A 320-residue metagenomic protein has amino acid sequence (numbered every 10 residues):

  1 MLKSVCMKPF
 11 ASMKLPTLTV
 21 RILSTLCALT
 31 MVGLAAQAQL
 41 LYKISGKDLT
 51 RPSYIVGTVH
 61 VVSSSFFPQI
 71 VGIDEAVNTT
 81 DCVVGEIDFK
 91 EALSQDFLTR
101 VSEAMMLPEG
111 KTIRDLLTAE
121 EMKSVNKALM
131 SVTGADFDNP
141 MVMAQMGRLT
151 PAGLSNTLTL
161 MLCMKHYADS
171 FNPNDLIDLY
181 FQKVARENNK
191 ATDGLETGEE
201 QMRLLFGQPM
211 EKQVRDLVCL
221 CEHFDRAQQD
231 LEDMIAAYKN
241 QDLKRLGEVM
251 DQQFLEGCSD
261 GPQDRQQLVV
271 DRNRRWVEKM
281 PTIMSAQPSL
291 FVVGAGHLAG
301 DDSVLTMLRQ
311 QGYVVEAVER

Functional and structural regions predicted by a protein language model:
V5-S24: Bacterial N-terminal signal peptides that target proteins for export
R21-G33: Bacterial N-terminal signal peptides
T25, K47-L49, I283-S285: Short hydrophobic "helix-edge" motifs at membrane interfaces and signal-peptide entry regions
A35-A38: Boundary at the C-terminal end of the N-terminal hydrophobic targeting segment
L40, G46-Y54, V59-Q267: Structured, acidic catalytic/metal-binding patches in enzyme active sites
S259-R320: A cross-kingdom marker for long, charged
